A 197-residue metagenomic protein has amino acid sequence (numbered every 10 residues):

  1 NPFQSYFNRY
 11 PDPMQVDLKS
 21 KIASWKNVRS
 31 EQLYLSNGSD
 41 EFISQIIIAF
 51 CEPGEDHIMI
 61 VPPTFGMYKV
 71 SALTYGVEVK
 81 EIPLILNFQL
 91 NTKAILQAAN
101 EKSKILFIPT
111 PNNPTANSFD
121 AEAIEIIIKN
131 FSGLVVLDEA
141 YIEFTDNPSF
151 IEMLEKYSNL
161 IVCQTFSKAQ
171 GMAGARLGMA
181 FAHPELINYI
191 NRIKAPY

Functional and structural regions predicted by a protein language model:
N1-Q45: N-terminal small-domain helix-loop-helix segment of the aminotransferase-like
M14, E155-Y197: Conserved core segment of the aminotransferase class I/II
R29-L33, G54-H57, K102, E139 (+1 more regions): Short acidic capping loops at alpha-helix termini that bridge into adjacent secondary structure
A49-S71: Conserved PLP-anchoring active-site segment centered on the Schiff-base-forming lysine
P62, E81-L86, Q164: Short beta->alpha connector loops at strand-helix junctions that form conserved, small/polar/Pro-enriched
L73, L90-E101, P114-A169: Active-site pre-lysine segment of PLP-dependent enzymes
V79-P83, I105-P111, V135-D138: Short beta-strands and strand-loop turn motifs
